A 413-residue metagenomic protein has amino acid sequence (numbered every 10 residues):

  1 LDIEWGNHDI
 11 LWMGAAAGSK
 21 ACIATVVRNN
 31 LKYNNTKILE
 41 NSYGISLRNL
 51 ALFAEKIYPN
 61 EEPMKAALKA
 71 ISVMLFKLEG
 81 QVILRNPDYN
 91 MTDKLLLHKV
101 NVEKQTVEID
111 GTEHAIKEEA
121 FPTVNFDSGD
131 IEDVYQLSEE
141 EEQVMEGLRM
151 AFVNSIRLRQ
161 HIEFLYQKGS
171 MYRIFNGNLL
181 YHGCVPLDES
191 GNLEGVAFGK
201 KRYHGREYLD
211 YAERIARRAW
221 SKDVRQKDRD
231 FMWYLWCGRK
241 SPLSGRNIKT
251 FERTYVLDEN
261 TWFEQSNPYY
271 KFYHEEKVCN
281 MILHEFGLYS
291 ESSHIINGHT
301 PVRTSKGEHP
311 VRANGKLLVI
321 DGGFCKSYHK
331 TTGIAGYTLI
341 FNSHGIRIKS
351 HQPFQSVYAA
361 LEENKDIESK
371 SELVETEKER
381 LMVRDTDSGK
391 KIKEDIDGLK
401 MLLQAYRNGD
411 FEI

Functional and structural regions predicted by a protein language model:
L1-I413: Feature recognizes metal-dependent phosphohydrolase scaffolds
